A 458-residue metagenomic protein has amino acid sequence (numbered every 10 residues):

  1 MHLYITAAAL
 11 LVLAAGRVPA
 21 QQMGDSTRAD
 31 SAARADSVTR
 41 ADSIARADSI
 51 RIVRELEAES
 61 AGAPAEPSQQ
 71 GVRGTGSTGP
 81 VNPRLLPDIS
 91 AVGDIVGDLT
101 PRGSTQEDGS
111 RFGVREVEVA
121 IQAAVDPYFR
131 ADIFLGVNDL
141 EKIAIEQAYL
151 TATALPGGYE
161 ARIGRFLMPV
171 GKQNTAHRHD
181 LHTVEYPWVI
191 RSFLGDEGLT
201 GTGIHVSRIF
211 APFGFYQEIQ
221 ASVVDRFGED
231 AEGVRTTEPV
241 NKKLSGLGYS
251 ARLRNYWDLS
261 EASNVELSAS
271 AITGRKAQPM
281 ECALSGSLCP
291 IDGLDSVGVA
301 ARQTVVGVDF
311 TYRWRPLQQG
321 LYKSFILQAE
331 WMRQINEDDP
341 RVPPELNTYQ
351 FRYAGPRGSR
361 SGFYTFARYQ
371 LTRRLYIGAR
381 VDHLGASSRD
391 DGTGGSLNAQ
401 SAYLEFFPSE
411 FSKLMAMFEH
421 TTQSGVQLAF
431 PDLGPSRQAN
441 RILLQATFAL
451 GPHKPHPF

Functional and structural regions predicted by a protein language model:
V18-S104, Q445, A449-L450, K454-F458: N-terminal periplasmic/intermembrane-space "pro-region" immediately following the signal or transit peptide
G74-E229, S245-E261, S361-V381: Outer membrane beta-barrel
V92-V96, G136-N138, F166-M168, S222-R226 (+6 more regions): Outer-membrane beta-barrel pore domains and translocons
P101-E107, N138-Y149, T175-H179, A231-E238 (+5 more regions): Outer-membrane beta-barrel translocator domains and adjoining extracellular loop/strand segments of Gram-negative
G109-G113, E141-K142, G195-G198, K243-L247 (+5 more regions): Short sequence motifs at beta-strands and strand-loop junctions characteristic of Gram-negative outer-membrane
A262-R389, N398, L450: Detector for outer-membrane/organellar transmembrane beta-barrel domains, recognizing the amphipathic beta-strand
V308, F406, S436-F458: Outer-membrane beta-barrel "beta-signal"
